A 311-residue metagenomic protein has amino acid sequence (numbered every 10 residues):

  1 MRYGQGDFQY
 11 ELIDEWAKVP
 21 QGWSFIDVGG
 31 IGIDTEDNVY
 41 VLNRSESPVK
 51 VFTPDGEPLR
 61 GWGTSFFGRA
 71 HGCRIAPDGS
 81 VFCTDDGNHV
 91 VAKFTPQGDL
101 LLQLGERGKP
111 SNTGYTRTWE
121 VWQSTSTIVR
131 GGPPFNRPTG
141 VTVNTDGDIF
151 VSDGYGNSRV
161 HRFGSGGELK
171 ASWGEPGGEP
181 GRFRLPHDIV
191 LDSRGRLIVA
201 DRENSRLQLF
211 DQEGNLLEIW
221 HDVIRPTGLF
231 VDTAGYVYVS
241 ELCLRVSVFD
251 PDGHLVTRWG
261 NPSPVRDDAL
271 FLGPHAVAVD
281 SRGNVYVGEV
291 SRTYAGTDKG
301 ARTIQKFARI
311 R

Functional and structural regions predicted by a protein language model:
M1-R311: Eukaryotic scaffold repeat domains enriched in small/polar residues
